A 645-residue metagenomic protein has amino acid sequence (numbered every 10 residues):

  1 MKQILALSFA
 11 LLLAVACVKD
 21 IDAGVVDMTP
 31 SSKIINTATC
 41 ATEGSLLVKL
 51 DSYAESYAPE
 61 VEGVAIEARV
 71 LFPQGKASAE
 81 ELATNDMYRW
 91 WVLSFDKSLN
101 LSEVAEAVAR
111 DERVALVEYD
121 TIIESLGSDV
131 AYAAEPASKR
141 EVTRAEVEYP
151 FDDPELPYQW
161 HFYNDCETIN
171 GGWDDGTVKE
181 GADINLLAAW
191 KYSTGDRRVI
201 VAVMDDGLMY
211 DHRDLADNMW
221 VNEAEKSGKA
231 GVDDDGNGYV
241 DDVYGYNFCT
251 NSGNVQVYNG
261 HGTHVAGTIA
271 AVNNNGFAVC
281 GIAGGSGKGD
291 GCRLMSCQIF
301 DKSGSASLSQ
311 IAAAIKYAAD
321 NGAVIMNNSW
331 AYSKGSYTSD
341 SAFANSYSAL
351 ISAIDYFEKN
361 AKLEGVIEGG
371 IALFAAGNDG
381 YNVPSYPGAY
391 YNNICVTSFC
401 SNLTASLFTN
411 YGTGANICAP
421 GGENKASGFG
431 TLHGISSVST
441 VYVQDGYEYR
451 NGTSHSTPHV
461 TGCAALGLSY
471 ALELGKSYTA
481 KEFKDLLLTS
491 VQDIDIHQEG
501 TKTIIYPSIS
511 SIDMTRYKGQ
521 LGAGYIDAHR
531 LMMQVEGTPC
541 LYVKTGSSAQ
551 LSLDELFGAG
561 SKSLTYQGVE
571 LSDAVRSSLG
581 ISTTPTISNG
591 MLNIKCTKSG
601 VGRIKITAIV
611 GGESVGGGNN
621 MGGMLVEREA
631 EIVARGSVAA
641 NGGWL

Functional and structural regions predicted by a protein language model:
A14-N36, E631, L645: Bacterial Sec-dependent N-terminal signal peptides
V18-I21, K191, G195-R197, D206 (+6 more regions): Substrate-binding/access-modulating region of protease and related hydrolase catalytic domains
A23-K139: Inhibitory N-terminal propeptides of secreted protease zymogens
E80-N85, A109-I200, L208-D214, N218 (+1 more regions): Protease zymogen maturation seam
T177, D183-S307, N321, S333-G335 (+7 more regions): Subtilisin-like serine protease catalytic core
A266-I269, M295-F300, K316, G322-V324 (+2 more regions): Hydrolase catalytic cores
V279, S307-I311, S336, L373-A415 (+3 more regions): Active-site-adjacent substrate-recognition loops and nearby beta-strands within hydrolase catalytic domains
G558-M591: Surface-exposed or secretory-pathway low-complexity segments enriched in glycine-proline and Ser/Thr/acidic residues
